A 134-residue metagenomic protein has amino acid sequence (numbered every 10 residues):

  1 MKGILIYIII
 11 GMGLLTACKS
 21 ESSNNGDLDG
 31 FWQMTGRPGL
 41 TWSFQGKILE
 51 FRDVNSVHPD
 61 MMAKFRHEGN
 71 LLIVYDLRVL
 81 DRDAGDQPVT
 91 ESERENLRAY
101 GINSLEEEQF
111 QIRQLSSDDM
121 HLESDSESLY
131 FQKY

Functional and structural regions predicted by a protein language model:
K2-I8: Sec-dependent signal peptide recognition, specifically the positively charged N-region followed immediately by
L14-A17: C-terminal motif of bacterial Sec signal peptides marking the signal peptidase cleavage site
K19-E21: Bacterial signal peptide processing site
D27-E50: Post-signal peptide N-terminal segment of mature Sec-exported envelope proteins
T35-T41, D53-D118: Contiguous, well-ordered beta-strand patches that form the walls/edges of small beta-barrel/beta-sandwich domains
K47-L49, L71-I73, M120-H121, L129: Hydrophobic residues embedded in beta-strands of well-ordered beta-sheets
H67, S117-Y134: Edge beta-strand at a domain terminus
